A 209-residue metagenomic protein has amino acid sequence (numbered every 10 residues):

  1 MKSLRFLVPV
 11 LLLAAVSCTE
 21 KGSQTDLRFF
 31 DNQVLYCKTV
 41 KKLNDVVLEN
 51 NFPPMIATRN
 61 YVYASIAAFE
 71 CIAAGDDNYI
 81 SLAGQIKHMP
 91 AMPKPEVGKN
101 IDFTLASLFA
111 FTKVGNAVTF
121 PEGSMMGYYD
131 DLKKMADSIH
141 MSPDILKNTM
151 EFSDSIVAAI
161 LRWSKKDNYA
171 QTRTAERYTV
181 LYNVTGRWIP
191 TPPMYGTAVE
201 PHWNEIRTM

Functional and structural regions predicted by a protein language model:
K2-P9: Sec-dependent signal peptide recognition, specifically the positively charged N-region followed immediately by
A14-S17: C-terminal motif of bacterial Sec signal peptides marking the signal peptidase cleavage site
T19-M209: Acidic/polar surface patches and capping/hinge elements
